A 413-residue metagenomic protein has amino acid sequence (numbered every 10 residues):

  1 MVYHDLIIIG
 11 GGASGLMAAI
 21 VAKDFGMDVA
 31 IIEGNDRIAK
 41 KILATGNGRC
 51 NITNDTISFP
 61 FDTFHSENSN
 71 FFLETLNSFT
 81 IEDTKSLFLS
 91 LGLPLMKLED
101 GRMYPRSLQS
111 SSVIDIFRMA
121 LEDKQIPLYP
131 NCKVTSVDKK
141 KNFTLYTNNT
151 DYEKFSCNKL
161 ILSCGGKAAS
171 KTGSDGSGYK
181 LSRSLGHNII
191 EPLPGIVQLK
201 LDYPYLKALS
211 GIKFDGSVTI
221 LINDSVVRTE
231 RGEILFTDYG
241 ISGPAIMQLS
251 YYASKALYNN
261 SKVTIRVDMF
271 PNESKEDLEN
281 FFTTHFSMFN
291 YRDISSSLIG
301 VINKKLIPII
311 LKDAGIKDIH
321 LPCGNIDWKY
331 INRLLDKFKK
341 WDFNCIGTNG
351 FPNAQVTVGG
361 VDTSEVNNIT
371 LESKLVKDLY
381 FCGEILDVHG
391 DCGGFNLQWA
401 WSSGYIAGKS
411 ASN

Functional and structural regions predicted by a protein language model:
M1-S14, A30: Beta1/beta-strand and adjacent pyrophosphate-binding region of the FAD-binding site in flavoprotein oxidoreductases
V2-H4, N149-K159, T229-R231: Core beta-strand elements of the Rossmann-like FAD/NAD(P) dinucleotide-binding domain in flavoenzyme oxidoreductases
I7, K23-N47: Glycine-rich FAD pyrophosphate-binding loop
I7-I9, I32, V134, K154-K171 (+3 more regions): Short hydrophobic core segments
D36-I38, L43-A44, I52-F59, N188-E191 (+1 more regions): An anion/pyrophosphate-binding glycine-rich loop and adjacent beta-alpha core in soluble alpha-beta enzymes
R49-K97: Glycine-rich active-site loop/strand segments that organize a redox cofactor
Y129-P130, P308-H389: A glycine-rich dinucleotide-binding beta-alpha-beta segment and adjacent secondary-structure elements that constitute
P130-N142: A conserved short coil-to-beta-strand element within the FAD-binding core of flavoproteins
